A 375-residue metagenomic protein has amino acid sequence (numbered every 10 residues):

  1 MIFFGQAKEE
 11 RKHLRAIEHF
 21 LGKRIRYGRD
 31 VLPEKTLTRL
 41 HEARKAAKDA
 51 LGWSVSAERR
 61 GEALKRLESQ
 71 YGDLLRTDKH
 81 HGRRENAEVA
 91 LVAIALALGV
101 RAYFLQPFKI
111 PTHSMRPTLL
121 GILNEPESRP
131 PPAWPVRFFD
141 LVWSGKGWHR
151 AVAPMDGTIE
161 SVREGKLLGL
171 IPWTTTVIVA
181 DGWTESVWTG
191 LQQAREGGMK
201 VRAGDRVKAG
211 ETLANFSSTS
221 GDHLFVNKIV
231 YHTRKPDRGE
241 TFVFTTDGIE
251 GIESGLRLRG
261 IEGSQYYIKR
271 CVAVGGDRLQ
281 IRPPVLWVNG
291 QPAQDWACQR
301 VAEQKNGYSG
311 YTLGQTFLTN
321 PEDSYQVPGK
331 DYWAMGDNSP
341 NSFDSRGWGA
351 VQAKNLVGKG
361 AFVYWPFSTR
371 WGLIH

Functional and structural regions predicted by a protein language model:
M1-R84, Q106-F108, H113-H375: Soluble "head" domains of membrane/secretory-pathway proteins
E88-Y103: Hydrophobic membrane-insertion alpha-helices, especially the h-region of bacterial N-terminal signal peptides
